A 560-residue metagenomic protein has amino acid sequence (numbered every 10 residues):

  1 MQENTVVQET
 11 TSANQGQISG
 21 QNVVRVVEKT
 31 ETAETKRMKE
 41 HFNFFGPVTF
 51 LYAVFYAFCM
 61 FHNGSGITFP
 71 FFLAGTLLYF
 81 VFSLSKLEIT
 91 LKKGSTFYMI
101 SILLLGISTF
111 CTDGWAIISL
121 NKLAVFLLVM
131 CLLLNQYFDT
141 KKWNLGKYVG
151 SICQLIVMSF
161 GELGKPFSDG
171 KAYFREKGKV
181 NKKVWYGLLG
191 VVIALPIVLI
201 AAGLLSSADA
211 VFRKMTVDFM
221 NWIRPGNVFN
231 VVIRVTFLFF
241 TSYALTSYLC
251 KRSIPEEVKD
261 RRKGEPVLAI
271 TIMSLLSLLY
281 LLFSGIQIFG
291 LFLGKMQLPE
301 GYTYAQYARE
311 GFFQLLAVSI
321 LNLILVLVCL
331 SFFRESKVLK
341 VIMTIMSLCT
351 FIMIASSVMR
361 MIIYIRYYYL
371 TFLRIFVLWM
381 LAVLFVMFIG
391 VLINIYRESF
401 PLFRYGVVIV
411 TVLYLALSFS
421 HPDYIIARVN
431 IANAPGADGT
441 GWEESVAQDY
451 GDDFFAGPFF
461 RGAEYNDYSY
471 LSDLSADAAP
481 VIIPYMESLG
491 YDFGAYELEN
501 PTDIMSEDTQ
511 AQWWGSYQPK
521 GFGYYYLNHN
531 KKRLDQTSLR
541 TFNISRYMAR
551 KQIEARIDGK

Functional and structural regions predicted by a protein language model:
Q2-L84: N-terminal signal-anchor module of multipass membrane proteins
C59-S65, F69-V211, R234, L238-K251: Transmembrane-helix bundle segments that line or gate the permeation/cavity pathway in multi-pass membrane proteins
Y186, M220-V235, E300-I320, L370-M380: Short aromatic-rich membrane-water interface segments that cap or initiate transmembrane helices in multi-pass membrane
G203-V217, S284-L298, A355-I363, I426-A427: Membrane-helix interface motif
M273, F400-D423: Internal/C-terminal transmembrane anchor helices
I345-N394: Membrane-embedded alpha-helical segments of integral membrane proteins
L415-A463: Hydrophobic alpha-helical transmembrane segments in integral membrane proteins
V446-F459, S469-K560: Extracytosolic and intramembrane catalytic regions of membrane-associated proteins in envelope/secretory systems
